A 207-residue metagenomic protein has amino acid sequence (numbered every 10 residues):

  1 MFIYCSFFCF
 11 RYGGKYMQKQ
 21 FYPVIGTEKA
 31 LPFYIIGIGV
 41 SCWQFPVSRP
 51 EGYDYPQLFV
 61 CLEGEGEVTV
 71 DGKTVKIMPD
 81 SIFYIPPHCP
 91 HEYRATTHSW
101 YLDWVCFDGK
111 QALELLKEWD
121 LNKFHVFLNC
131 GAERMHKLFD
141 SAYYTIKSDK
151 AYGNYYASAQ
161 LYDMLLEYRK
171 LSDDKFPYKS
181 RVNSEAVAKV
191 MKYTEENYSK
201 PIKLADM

Functional and structural regions predicted by a protein language model:
M1-S81, C89, A95-T97, W119-V126: Generic protein-terminus/edge-of-domain signal
Y34, Q57-V60, R134-L138, Q160 (+1 more regions): Amphipathic, well-ordered alpha-helical segments in soluble domains
S48, L115, A142-T145: Juxtamembrane segments at transmembrane-helix boundaries in multi-pass signal-transduction membrane proteins
T69, E114-L116, Y193: Residues that scaffold the ATP/ADP-binding catalytic core of kinase and kinase-like folds
P87-Q111: Ligand-binding loop in jelly-roll beta-barrel domains
K123-E133, I146-D206: Short, Lys/Arg-enriched, Trp-marked, Pro/Gly-tolerant hinge/linker segments that flank
